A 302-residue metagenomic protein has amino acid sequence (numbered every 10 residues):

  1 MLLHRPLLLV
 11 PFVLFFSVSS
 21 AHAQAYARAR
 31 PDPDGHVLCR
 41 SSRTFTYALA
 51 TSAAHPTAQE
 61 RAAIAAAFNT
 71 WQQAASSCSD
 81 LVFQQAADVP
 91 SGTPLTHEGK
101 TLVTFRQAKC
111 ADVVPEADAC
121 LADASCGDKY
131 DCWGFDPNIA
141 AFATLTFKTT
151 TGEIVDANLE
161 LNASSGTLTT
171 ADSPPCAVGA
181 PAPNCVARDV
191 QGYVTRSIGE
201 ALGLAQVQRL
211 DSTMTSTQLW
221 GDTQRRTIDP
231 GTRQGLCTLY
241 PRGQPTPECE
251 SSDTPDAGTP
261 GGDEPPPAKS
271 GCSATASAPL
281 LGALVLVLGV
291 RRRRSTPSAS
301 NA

Functional and structural regions predicted by a protein language model:
M1-V10, S19-S20, A274-A278: Bacterial N-terminal signal peptides that target proteins for export
L8-S17, A283-V287: Bacterial N-terminal signal peptides
S20-Q59, V113, D118, S125-E153 (+1 more regions): Disordered inhibitory propeptide/activation segment of secreted metzincin zinc metalloprotease zymogens, centered on
Q24-Y26, T150-T151, D156-D189, A205-A268: Metalloprotease/metallohydrolase-associated module, dominated by Zn2+-dependent proteases
A29, P33, Q73-H97, L204 (+2 more regions): Surface-exposed patches in mature extracellular/periplasmic domains of secreted proteins
R61-S197, A201: Metzincin-family zinc-dependent endopeptidase catalytic domain
S277-S295: A cross-kingdom C-terminal cell-surface attachment/processing module
S295-A302: Cytoplasmic C-terminal tails of single-pass
